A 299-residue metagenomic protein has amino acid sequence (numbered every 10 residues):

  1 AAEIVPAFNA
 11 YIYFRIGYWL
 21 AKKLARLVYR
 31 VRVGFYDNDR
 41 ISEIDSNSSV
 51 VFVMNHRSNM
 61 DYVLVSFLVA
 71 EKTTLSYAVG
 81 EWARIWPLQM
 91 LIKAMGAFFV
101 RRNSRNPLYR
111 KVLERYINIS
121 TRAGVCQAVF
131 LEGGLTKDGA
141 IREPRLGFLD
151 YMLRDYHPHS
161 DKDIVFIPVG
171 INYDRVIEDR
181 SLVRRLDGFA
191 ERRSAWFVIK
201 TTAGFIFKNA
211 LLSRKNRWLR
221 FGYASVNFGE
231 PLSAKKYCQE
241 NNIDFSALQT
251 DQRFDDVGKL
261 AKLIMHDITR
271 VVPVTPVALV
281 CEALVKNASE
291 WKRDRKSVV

Functional and structural regions predicted by a protein language model:
A1-V299: Membrane-interfacial terminal anchoring regions of lipid-handling membrane enzymes
